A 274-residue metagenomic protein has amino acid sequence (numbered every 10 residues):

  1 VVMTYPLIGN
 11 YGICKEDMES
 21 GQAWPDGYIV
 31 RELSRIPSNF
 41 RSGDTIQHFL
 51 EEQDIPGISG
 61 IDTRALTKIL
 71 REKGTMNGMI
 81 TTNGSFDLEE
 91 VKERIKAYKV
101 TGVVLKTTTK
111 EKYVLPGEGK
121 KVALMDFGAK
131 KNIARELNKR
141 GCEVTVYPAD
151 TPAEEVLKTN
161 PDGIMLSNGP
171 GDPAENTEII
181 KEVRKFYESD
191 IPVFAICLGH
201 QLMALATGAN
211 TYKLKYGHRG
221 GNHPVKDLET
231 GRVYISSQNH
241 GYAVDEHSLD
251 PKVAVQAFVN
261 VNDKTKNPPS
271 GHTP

Functional and structural regions predicted by a protein language model:
V1-T159, P173, K181: RNA-binding accessory domains that recognize and position tRNA/RNA substrates
P56, E143-T145, P192, N210 (+2 more regions): Conserved beta-strand segments of alpha/beta enzyme cores
T63-R64, D150, G199, G217 (+1 more regions): Residue-level "edge-of-site" marker
V104, L214-Y216, V259-N260: Short Gly/Pro-enriched turn/cap motifs at secondary-structure boundaries
G163, N168-A243: Cysteine-nucleophile active-site neighborhood
G231-P274: Catalytic beta-strand/loop cores that center a nucleophilic Ser/Cys/Thr and support acyl-enzyme chemistry
